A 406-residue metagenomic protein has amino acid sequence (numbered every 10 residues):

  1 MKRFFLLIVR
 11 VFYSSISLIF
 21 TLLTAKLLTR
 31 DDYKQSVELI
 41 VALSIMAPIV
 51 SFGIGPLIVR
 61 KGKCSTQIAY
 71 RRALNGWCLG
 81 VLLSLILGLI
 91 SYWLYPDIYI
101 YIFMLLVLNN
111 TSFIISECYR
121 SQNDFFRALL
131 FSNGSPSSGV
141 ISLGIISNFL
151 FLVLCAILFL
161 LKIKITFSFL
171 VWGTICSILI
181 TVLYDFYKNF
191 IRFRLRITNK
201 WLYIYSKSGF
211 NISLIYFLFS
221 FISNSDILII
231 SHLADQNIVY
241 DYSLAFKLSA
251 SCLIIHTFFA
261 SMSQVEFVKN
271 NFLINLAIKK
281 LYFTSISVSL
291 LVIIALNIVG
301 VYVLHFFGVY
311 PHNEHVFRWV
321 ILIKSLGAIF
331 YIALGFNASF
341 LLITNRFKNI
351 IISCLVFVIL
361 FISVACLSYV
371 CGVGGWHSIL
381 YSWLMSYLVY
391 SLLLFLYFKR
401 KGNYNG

Functional and structural regions predicted by a protein language model:
M1-G55, S84, F210-N237, I293 (+2 more regions): Signature of the first transmembrane helix
T24, L82-I102, L291-H312: Short membrane-interface helical motifs at transmembrane helix boundaries in multi-pass membrane transporters
A25-Q35, I90-Y101, F126-L129, N133-T181 (+6 more regions): Membrane-interface helix-loop junctions in multi-pass transport and translocation proteins
I40-P48, F219, Y242-S261, V292 (+1 more regions): Transmembrane helix-bundle signature of multi-pass secondary active exporters and lipid flippases
L43-I49, I86-L89, Y95-Y119, W172-I180 (+6 more regions): Alpha-helical transmembrane segments of multi-pass membrane proteins
P48-T66, S249-L273, L342-I343: Helix-loop junctions and terminal segments of transmembrane helices in multi-pass membrane transport/translocation
R60-K61, N110-S142, K269, L326-L355: Membrane-interface junctions at transmembrane-helix termini in multi-pass inner-membrane proteins
I100, L129-S142, I163-S223, K269-L276 (+1 more regions): Interhelical loop/hinge segments that connect adjacent transmembrane helices in multipass membrane
